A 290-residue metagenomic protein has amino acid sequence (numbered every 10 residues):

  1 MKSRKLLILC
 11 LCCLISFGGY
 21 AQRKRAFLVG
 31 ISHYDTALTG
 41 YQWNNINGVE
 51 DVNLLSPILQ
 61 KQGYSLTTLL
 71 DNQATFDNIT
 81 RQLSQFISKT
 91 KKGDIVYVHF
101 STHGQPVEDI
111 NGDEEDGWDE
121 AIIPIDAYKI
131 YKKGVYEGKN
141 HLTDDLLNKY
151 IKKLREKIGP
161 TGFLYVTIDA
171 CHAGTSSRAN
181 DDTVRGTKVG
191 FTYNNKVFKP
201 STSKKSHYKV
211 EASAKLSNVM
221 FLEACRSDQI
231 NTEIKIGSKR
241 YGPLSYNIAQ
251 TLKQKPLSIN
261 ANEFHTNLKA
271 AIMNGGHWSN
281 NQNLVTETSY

Functional and structural regions predicted by a protein language model:
M1-L7: Bacterial N-terminal signal peptides that target proteins for export
I8-S16: Bacterial N-terminal signal peptides
F17-Y290: Cysteine endopeptidase catalytic domains of the caspase/legumain-like
